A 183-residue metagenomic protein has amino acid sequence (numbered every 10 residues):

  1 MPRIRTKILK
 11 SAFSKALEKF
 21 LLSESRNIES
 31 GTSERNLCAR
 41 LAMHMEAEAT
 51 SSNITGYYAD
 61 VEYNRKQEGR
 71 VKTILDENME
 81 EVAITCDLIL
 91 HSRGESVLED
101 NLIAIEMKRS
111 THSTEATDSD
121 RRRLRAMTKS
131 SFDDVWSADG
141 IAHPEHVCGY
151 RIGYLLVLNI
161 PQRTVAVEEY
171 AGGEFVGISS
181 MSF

Functional and structural regions predicted by a protein language model:
M1-E46: Charged, often low-complexity linker/regulatory segments
G31-E68, E80: Short, well-structured hydrophobic secondary-structure segments
T55-L98: Active-site metal-binding core of divalent-cation-utilizing nuclease and nuclease-like domains
D87-L90, N101-S110, L124: Conserved catalytic cores of phosphodiester-cleaving nucleases, focusing on short active-site segments
S96, S110-T114, Q162: Short acidic, S/G/P-rich loop/turn micro-motifs used as interaction or catalytic elements
H112-S131: Mg2+/Mn2+-dependent nuclease catalytic core
K129, S137-F183: Domain-level recognition of nuclease-like catalytic cores that cleave nucleotide substrates
